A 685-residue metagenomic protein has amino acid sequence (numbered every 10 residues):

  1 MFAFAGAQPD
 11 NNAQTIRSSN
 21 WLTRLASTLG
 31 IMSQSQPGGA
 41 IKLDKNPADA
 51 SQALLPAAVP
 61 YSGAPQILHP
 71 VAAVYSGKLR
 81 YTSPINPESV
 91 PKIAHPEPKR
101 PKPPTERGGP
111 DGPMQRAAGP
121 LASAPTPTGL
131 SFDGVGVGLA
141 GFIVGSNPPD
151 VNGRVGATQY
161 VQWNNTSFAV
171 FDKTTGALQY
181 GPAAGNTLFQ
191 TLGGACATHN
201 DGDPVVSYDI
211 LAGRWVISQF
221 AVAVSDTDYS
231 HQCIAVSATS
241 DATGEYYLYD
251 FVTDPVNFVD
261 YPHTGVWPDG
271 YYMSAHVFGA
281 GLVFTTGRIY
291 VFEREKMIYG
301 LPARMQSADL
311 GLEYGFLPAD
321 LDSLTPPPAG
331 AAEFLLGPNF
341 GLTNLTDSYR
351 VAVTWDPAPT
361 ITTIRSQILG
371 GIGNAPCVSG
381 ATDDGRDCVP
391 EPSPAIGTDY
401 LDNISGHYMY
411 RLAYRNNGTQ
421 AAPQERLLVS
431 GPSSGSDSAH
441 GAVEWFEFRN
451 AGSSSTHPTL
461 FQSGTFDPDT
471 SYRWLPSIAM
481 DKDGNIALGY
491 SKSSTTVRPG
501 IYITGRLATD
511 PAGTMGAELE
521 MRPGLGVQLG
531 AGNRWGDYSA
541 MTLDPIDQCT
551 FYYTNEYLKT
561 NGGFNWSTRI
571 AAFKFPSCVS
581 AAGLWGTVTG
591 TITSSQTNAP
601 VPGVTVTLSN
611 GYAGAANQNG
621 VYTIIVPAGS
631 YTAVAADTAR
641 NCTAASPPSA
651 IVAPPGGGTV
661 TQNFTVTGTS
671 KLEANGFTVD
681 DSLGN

Functional and structural regions predicted by a protein language model:
I16-G583: C-terminal PAP-associated
M541, G590, A616-I624, F664: Glycine-centered loop-to-beta-strand initiation motif
C578-T589, T667-G684: Residue-level detector of functionally pivotal "anchor" positions at catalytic/ligand-binding pockets or at interdomain
L584-W585, T589-P602: Structural motif
P600-V626: Short, acidic Ser/Thr/Gly-rich low-complexity loop/linker segments typical of extracellular and cell-surface proteins
G629-A639: A short, solvent-exposed beta-strand micro-motif common in secreted/extracellular proteins
R640-A644, G656-G658: Short, exposed coil/turn segments at beta-strand boundaries within extracellular/luminal domains
S649-S670: Extracellular beta-sheet/turn segments enriched in Thr/Pro/Gly and aliphatic residues
